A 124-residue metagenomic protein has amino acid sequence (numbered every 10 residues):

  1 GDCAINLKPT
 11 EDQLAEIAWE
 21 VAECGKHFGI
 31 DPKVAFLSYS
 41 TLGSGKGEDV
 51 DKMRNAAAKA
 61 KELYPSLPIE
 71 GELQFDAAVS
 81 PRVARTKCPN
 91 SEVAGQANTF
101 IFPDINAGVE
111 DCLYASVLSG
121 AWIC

Functional and structural regions predicted by a protein language model:
G1-A35, L42, N55-L63, L113-C124: ATP-dependent carboxylate/acyl-activation modules
C3, D104-I105: Residues immediately flanking
C3-L7, Y39-T99: Active-site rim loops that border cofactor/substrate pockets in soluble metabolic enzymes
D31-A35, L67-E70, N98-F100, G108 (+1 more regions): Structural motif
L42, I105-G108: Short glycine-rich anion-binding loops that position phosphate/pyrophosphate groups of nucleotides and phosphorylated
A78, C88, V109, W122-I123: Residue-level signal for pocket-adjacent positions within structured domains
A94-Q96, F102, E110-L113, W122-C124: Ligand-binding clefts of soluble mixed alpha/beta catalytic domains
